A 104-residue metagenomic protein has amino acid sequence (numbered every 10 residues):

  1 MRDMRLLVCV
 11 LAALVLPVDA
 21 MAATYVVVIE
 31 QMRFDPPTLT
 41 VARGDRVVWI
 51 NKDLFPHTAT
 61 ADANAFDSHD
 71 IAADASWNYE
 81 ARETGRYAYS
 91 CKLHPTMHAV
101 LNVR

Functional and structural regions predicted by a protein language model:
R2, V10-L11, P17-R104: Extracytoplasmic copper-binding redox domains, predominantly the cupredoxin/blue-copper superfamily
